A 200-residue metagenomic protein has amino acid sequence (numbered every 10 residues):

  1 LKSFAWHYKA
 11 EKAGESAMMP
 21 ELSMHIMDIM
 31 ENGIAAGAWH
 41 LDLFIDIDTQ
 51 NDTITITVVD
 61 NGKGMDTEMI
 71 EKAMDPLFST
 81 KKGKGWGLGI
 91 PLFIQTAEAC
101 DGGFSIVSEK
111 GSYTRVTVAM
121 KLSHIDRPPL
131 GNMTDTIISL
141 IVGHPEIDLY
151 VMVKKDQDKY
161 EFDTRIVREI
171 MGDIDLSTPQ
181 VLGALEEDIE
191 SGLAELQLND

Functional and structural regions predicted by a protein language model:
L1-M18: Short, Lys/Arg-enriched N-terminal segments with co-localized hydrophobic residues within the first ~10-30 amino acids
W6-A10, D46, F162-T164: Intrinsically disordered, low-complexity regions enriched in small/polar residues
A10-G14, M27, V59: Intrinsic disorder/low-complexity signal
E11-K12, N32, A36, G64 (+3 more regions): A generic signature of intrinsically disordered, low-complexity regions enriched in glycine/proline and charged/polar
L22-H25, E31-G87, P91-G131, V151-F162: Conserved beta-strand-loop-beta-strand hairpin that lines the nucleotide-binding pocket of ATP/GTP-utilizing enzymes
L122-D200: N-terminal assembly/transducer modules of large multi-domain enzymes, emphasizing dimerization/partner-binding
